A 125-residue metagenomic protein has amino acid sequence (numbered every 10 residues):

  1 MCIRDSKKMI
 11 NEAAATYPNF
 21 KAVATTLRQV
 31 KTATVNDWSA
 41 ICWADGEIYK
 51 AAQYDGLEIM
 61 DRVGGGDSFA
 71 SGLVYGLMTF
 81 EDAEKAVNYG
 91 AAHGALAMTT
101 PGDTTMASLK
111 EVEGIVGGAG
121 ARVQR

Functional and structural regions predicted by a protein language model:
R4-R125: Conserved phosphate-binding/catalytic region of the ribokinase-like
